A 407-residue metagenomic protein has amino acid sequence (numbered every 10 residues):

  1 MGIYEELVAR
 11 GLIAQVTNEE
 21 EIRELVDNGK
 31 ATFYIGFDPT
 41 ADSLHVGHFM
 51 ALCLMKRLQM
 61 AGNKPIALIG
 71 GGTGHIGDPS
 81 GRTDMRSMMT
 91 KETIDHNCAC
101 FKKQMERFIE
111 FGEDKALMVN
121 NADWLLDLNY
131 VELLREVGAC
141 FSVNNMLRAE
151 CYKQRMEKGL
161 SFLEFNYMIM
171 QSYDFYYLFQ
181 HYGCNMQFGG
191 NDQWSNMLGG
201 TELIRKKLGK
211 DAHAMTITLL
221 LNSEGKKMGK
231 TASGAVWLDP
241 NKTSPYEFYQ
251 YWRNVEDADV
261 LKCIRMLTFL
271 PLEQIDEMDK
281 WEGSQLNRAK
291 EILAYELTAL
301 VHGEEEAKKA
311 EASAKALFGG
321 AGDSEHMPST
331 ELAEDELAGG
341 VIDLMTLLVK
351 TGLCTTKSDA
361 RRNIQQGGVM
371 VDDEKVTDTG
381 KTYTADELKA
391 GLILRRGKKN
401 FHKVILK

Functional and structural regions predicted by a protein language model:
M1-Q193, L198-T201, L208-H213, K226 (+1 more regions): NTP-dependent nucleotidyl-transfer catalytic core
I204-K407: Conserved nucleotide- and phosphate/pyrophosphate-binding catalytic cores in adenylate/nucleotidyl-handling enzymes
